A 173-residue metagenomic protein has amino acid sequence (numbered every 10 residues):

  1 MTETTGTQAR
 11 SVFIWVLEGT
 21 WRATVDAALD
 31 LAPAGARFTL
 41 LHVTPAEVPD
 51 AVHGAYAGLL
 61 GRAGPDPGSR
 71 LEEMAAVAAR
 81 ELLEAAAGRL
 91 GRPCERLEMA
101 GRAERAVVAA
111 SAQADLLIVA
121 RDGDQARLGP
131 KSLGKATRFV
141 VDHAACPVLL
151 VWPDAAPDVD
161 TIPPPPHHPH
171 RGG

Functional and structural regions predicted by a protein language model:
M1-Q8, G19-T20, A85-L117, A155-P166 (+1 more regions): Structural beta-alpha unit
T2-P65, H143, P153-D154, H168-G173: Small/aliphatic-rich secondary-structure junction motif
A9, V119-D142, P157-D160: Glycine-rich, Arg-bearing micro-motifs that act as flexible, cationic patches
D26, E84, R105, R138: Active-site phosphate/pyrophosphate- and oxyanion-stabilizing loops and adjacent acidic/basic residues in soluble
T39-L41, E95-M99, L149-V151: General small-molecule cofactor/ligand-binding pocket signal
G61-A78, A126: A short acidic, glycine-rich active-site loop that binds or catalyzes chemistry on phosphate/adenosine moieties
A120-R121, V148-P153: Short beta-strand elements of ligand-binding domains
